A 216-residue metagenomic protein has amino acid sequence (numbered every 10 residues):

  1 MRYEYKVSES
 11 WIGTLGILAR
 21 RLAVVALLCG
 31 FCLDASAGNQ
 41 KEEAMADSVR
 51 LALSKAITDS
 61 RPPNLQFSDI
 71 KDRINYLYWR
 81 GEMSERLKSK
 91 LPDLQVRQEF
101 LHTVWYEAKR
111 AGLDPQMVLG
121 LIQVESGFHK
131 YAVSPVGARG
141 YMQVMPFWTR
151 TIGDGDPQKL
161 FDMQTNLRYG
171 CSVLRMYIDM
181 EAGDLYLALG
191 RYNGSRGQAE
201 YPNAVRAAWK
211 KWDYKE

Functional and structural regions predicted by a protein language model:
M1-E85, K90-L94, K210-E216: N-terminal secretory targeting signals
D59-E216: Catalytic glycan-binding domains that act on GlcNAc-containing polysaccharides
